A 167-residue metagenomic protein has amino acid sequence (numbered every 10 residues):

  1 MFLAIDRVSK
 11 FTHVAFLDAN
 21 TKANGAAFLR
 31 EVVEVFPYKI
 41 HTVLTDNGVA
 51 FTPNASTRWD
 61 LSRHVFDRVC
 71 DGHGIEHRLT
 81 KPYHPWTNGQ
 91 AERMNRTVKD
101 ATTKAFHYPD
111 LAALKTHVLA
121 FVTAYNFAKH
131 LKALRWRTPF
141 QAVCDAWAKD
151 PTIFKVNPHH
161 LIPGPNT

Functional and structural regions predicted by a protein language model:
M1, V8-L119, T123-A124: RNase H-like DDE/DDD metal-dependent nuclease/strand-transfer catalytic core used by mobile genetic elements
H73-I75, R96-T167: C-terminal domain-tail junction helix/linker
